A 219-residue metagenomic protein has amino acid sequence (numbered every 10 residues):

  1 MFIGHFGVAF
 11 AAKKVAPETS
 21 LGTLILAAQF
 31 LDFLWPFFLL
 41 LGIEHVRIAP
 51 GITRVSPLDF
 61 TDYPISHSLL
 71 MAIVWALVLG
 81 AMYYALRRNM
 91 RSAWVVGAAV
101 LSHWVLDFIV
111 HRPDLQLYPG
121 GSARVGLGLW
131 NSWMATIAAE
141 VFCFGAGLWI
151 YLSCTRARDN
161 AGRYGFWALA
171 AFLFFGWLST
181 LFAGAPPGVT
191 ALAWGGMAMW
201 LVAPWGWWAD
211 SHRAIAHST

Functional and structural regions predicted by a protein language model:
M1-T219: N-terminal membrane-targeting hydrophobic helices
